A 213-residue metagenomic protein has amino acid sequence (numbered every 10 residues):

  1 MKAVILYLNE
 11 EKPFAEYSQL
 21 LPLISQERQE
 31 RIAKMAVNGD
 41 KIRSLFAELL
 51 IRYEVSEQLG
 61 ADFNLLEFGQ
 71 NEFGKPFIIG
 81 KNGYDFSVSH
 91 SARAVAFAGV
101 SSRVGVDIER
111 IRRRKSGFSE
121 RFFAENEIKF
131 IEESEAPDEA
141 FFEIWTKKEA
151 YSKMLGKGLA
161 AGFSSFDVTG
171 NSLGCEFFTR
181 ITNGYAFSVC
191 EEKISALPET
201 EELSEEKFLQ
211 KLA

Functional and structural regions predicted by a protein language model:
M1-A213: Core catalytic alpha/beta fold that binds nucleotide/phospho-ligands
